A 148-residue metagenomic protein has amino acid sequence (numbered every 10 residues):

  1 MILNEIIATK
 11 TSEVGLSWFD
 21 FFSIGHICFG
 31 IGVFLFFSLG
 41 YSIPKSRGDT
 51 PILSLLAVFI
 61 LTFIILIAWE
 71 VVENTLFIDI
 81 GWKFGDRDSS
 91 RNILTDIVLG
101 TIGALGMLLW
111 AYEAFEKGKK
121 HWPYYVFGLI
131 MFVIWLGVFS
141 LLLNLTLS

Functional and structural regions predicted by a protein language model:
M1-G85, S89-S90, T101-S148: Bulky hydrophobic segments
N92-D96: Membrane-interface transmembrane-helix boundary segments in multi-pass integral membrane proteins
